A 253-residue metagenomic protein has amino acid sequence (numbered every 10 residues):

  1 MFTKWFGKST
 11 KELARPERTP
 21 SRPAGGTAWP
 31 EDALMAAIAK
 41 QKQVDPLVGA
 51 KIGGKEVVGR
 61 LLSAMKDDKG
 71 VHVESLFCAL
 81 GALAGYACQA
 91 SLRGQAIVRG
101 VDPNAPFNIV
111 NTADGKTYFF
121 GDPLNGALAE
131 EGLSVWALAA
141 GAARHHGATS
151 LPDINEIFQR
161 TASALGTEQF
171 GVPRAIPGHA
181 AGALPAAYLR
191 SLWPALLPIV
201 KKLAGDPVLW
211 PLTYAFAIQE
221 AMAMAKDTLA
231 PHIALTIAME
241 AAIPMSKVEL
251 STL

Functional and structural regions predicted by a protein language model:
F2-L253: Solvent-exposed interaction surfaces and binding hotspots enriched for charged
